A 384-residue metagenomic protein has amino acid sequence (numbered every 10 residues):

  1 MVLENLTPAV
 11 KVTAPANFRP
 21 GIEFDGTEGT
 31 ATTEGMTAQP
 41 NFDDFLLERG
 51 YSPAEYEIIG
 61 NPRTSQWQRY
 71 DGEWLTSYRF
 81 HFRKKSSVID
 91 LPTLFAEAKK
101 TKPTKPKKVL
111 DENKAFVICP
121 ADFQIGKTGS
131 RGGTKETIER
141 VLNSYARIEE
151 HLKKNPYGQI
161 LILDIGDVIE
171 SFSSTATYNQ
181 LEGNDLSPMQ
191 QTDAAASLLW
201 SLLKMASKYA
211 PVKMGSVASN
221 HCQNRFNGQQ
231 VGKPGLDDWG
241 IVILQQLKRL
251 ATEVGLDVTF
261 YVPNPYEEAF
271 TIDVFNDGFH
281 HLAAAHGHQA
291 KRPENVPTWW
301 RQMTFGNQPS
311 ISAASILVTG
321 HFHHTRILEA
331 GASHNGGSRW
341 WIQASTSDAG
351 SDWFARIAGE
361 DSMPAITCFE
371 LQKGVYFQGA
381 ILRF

Functional and structural regions predicted by a protein language model:
M1-C119, Q124-K135, K154-P156, K208: Acidic, histidine-bearing metal-coordination/catalytic regions of metal-dependent phosphoesterases
G29, K233-I241, K248-D257, V262-Y266 (+3 more regions): Conserved beta-sheet core of the metallophosphoesterase superfamily
P106, L110-F116, P120, T134-L247: Core catalytic region of metal-dependent phosphoesterases/phosphodiesterases, especially metallo-beta-lactamase-like
K108-I118, T271-A283, G336-R339: Beta-strand-turn-beta hairpins that frame and shape the catalytic cleft of phosphate-ester-processing enzymes
A121-F123, G166-I169, A218-N224, H286-Q289 (+2 more regions): Active-site metal-binding loops of divalent metal-dependent hydrolases
S130-G132, G228-Q229, F354-R356: Short, solvent-exposed loop/turn segments at secondary-structure boundaries
V212-N220, T259-E268: Acidic carboxylate-rich catalytic motifs and surrounding loops in phosphoryl-/glycosyl-chemistry enzymes
